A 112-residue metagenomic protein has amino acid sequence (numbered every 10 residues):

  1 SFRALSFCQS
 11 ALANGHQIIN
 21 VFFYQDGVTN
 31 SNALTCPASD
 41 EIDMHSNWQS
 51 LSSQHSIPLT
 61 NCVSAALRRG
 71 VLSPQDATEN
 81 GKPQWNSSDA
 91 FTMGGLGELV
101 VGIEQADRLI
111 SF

Functional and structural regions predicted by a protein language model:
S1-V21: Histidine-anchored nucleotide/phosphate-binding helix
Q9, H45-N47, G94-E98: A generic local structural motif
G15-I19, H55-I57, Q105-D107: Short coil/turn connectors at secondary-structure junctions
Q25-V28, A65-A66: Short beta-alpha junction loops
G27-E41: N-terminal beta-loop-helix "entrance" segment that forms/cooperates in small-molecule cofactor or anionic ligand
P37-A66: A glycine-rich helix N-cap at a beta->alpha junction
V63-F112: N-terminal glycine-rich phosphate/adenylate-binding segment common to multiple enzyme folds
